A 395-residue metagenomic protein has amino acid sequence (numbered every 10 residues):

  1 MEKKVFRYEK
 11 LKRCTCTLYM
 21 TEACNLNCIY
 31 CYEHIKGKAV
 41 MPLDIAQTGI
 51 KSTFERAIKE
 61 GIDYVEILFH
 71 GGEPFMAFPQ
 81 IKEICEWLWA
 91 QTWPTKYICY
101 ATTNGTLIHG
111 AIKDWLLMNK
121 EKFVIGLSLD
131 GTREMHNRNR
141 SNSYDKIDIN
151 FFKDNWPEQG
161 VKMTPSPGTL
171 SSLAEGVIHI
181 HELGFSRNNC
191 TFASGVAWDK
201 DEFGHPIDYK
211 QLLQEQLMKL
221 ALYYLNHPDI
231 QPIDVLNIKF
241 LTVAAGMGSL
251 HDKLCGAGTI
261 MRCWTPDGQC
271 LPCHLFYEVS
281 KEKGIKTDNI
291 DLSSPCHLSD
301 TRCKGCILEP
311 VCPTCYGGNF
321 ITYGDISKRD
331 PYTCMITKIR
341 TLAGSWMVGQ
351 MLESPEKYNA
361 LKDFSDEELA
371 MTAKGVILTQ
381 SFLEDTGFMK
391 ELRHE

Functional and structural regions predicted by a protein language model:
M1-Y8: Long, charge-rich, low-complexity alpha-helical segments
Y8-I45: Canonical Radical SAM [4Fe-4S] cluster-binding loop centered on the CxxxCxxC motif and its immediate flanking residues
M20-N27, E73, G258, C303-G305 (+1 more regions): Cysteine-centered iron-sulfur cluster-binding motifs in ferredoxin-type domains/subunits of redox enzymes
C24, F69, G268: Conserved, mostly hydrophobic/aromatic
V40-I45, R140-Y144, G204-E215: Alpha-helix N-cap and loop-to-helix initiation/capping positions
I50-L68, A77-P206: Radical SAM/AdoMet-radical enzyme domain recognition
D199-K281: A C-terminal junction/extension of Radical SAM enzymes
L275-E395: Flexible mid-to-C-terminal extensions adjoining Fe-S/redox cofactors in radical SAM and related proteins
